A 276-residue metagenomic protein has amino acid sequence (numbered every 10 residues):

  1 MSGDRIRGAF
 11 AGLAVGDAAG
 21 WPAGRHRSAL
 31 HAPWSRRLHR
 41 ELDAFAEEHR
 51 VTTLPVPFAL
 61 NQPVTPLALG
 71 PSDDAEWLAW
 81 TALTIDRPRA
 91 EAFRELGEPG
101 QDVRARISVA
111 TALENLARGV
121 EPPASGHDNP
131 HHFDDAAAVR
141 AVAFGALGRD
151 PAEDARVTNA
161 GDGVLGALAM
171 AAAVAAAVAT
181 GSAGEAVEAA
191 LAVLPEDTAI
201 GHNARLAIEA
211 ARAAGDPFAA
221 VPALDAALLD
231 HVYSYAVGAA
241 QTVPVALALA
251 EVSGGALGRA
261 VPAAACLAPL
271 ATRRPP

Functional and structural regions predicted by a protein language model:
M1-P276: Structured, active/binding-site neighborhoods that engage oxygen-rich ligands
